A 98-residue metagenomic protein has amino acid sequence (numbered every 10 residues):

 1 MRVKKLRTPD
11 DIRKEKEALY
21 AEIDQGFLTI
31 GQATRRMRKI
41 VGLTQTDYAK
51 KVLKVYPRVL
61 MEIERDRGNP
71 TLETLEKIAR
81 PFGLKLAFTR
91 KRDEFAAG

Functional and structural regions predicted by a protein language model:
M1-Q32, D93-G98: N-terminal flexible/basic segments that precede or flank functional cores
L28, K39-I40: Short amphipathic helical patch at the helix-1/turn junction of helix-turn-helix
T34, Q45-T46, P57, L72-L75: Helix-turn-helix DNA-binding elements, focusing on the entry/boundary residues of the two helices that contact DNA
R38, A49-K50, A79: The alpha-helix within a helix-turn-helix
G42-M61: Short alpha-helical DNA-recognition segment
T71-T89: DNA major-groove recognition helix of helix-turn-helix/homeodomain DNA-binding modules
